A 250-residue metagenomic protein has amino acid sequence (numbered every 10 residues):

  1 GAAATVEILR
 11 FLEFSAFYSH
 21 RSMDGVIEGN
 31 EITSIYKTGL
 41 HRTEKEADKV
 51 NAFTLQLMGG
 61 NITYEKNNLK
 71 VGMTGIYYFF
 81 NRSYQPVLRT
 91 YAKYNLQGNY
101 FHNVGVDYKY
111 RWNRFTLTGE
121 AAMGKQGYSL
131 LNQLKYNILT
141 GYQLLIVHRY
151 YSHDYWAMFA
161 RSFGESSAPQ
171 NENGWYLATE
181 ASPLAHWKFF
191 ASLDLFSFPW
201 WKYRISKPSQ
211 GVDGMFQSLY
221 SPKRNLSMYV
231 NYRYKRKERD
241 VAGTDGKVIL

Functional and structural regions predicted by a protein language model:
G1-N61, S152-L177: Surface-exposed coil loops of outer-membrane beta-barrel proteins
G1-T5, L9-D24, E46, V87 (+3 more regions): Transmembrane beta-barrel domains of Gram-negative outer membranes and organellar outer membranes
L55-P86, N95-L250: Exposed, low-structure sequence patches enriched in small/polar residues
